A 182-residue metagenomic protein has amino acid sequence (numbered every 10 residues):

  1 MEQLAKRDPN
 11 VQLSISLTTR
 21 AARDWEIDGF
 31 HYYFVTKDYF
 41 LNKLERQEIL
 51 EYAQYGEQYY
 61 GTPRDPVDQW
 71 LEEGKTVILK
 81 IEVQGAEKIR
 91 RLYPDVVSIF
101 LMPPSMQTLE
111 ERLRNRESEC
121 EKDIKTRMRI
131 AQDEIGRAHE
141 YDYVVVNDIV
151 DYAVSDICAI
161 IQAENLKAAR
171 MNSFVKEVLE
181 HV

Functional and structural regions predicted by a protein language model:
E2-R23: Short beta-strand-centered segment that lines the nucleotide-binding/catalytic pocket of NTP-utilizing
P9, L92-V97, H139-Y141: Short glycine-/polar-rich loops that comprise or flank the Walker A/P-loop and associated switch/sensor motifs
T18-A22, Y39, V83-G85, P103-T108 (+2 more regions): Conserved nucleotide-binding/hydrolysis micro-motifs of P-loop NTPases
T18-V77, Q84-E87: ATP-dependent small-molecule kinase phosphotransfer cores that center on conserved nucleotide phosphate-binding segments
Q47-L50, R112-E119, I160-A163: Conserved AAA+ ATPase "sensor/coupling" helix adjacent to the nucleotide-binding pocket
V77-E82, R91-R116, N147: Conserved phosphate-donor/acceptor-positioning beta-strand/loop module used by diverse small-molecule
V96, T108, R114-G136, D151-Y152: Ras-like small GTPase catalytic G-domain
E119, D133-V182: NTP-dependent small-molecule kinase module
